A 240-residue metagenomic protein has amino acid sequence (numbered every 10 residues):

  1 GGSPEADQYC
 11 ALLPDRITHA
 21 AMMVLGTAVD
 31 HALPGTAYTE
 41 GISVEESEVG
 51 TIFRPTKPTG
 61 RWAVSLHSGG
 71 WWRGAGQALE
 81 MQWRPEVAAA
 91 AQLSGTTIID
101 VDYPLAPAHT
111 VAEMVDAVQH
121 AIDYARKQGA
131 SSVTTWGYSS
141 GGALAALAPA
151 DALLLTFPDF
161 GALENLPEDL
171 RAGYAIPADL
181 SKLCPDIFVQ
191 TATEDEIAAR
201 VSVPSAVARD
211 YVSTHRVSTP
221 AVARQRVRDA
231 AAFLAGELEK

Functional and structural regions predicted by a protein language model:
G1-T51: A glycine/proline-hinged amphipathic helix-loop "lid/cap" segment that gates access to hydrophobic ligand pockets
S47-V49, P55-G95: Short, surface-exposed "cap/lid" segments of acyl-processing enzymes
G69, D102-A106, T214: Short beta-to-alpha linker loops that shape the active-site pocket of alpha/beta-hydrolase fold enzymes
Q82-W83, V87, A91-A121: Active-site catalytic motif of lipid deacylating hydrolases and related acyltransferases
A108-Q128, A146, R226, A230: Alpha/beta-hydrolase active-site loop
Q119-I176: Primarily recognizes the serine-hydrolase "nucleophile elbow" in alpha/beta-hydrolase and SGNH/GDSL folds
L155, F160-R224, R228-D229: The feature captures the conserved acid-bearing segment of alpha/beta-hydrolase catalytic domains
D229-K240: C-terminal alpha-helix
